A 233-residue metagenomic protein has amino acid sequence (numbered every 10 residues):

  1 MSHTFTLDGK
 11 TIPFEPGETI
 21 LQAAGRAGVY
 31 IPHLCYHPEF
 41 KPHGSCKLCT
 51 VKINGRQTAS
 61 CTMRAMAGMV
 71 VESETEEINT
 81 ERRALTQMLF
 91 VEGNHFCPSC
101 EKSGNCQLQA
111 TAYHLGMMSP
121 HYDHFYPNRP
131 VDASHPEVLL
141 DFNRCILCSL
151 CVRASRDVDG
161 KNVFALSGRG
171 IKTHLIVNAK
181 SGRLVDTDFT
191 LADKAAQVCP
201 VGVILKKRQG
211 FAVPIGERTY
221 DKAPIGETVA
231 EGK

Functional and structural regions predicted by a protein language model:
M1-K10: Eukaryote-biased recognition of intrinsically disordered, low-complexity regulatory segments
D8, P16, H43, R169 (+1 more regions): Short glycine-rich loop/turn motifs that provide flexible caps or phosphate-binding loops at active sites
G9, H37, L140-N143: Aromatic-flanked redox-active Cys/Sec active sites in thiol-based oxidoreductases, especially the WC-centered
I12-M66, E77, E81: N-terminal cofactor/phosphate-binding cores enriched in small/glycine residues, especially glycine-rich loops such as
K47-L48, R56-K233: Fe-S ferredoxin-like electron-transfer domains and their immediately adjacent linker/connector regions across
